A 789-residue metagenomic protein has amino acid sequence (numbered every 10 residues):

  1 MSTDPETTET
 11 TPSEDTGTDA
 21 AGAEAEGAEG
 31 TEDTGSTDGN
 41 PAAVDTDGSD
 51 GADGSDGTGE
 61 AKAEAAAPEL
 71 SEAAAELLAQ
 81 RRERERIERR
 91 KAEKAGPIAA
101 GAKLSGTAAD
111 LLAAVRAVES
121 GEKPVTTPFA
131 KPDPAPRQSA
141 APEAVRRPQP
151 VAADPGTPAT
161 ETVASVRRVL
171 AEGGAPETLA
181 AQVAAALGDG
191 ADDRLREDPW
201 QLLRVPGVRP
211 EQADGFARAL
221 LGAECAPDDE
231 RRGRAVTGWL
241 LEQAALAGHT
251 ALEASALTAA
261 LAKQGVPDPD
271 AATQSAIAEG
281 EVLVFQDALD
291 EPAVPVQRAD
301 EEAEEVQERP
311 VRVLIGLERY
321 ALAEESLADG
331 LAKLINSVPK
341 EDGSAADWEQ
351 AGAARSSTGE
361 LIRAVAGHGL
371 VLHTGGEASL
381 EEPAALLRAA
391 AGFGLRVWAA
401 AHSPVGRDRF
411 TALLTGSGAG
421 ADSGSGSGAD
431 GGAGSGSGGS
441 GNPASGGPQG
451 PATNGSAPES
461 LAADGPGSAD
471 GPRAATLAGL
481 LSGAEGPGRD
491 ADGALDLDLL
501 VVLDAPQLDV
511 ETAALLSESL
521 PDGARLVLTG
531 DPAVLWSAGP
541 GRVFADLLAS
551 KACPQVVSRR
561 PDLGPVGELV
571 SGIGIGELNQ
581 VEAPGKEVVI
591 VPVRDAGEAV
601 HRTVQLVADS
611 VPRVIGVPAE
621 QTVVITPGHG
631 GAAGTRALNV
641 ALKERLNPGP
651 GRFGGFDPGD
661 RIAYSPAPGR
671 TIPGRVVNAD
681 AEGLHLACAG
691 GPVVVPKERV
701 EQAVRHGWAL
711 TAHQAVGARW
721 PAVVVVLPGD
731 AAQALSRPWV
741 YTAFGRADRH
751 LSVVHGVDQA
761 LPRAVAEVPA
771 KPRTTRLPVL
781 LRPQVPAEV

Functional and structural regions predicted by a protein language model:
S2-D347, A354-S356, A366, G394 (+1 more regions): Accessory, non-ATPase domains that flank or precede helicase/AAA+ motor cores in DNA-metabolism machines
D19, E24-G59, G418-A444, Q449 (+2 more regions): Asp/Glu-rich intrinsically disordered low-complexity tracts
R209, L257, L327, D531 (+4 more regions): Residue-level signature of catalytic and energy-coupling elements of molecular machines, predominantly ATP/GTP-dependent
G359-A364, L387-A391, G439, A444 (+6 more regions): Conserved helicase motor core of P-loop NTPases
L370-T374, V623-I625: Short hydrophobic/aromatic beta-strand immediately N-terminal to the Walker A/P-loop
L372-G424, G428, G432, G438-E587 (+1 more regions): ASCE P-loop NTPase helicase motor core
S665-I672, G729-A731: Short, charged beta-turn/beta-strand-edge "cap" motif at the junction between a beta-strand and an adjacent loop
A687-V789: C-terminal accessory regions
